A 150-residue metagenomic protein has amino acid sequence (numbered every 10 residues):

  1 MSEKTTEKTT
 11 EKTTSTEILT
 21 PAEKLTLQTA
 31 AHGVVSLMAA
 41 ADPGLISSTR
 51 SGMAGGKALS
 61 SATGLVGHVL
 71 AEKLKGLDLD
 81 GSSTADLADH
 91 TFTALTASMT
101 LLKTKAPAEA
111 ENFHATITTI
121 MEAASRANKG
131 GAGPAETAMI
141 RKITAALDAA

Functional and structural regions predicted by a protein language model:
E3, T13-A150: Amphipathic alpha-helical interaction segments
